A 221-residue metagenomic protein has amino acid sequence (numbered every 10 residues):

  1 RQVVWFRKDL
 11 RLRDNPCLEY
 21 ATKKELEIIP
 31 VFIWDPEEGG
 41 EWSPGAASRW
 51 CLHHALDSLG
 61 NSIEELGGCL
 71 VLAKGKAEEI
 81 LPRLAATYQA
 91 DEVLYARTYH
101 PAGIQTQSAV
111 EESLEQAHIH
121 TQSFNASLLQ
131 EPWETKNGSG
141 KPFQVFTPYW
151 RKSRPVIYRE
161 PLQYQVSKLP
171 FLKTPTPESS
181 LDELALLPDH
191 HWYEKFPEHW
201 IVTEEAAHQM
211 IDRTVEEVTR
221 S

Functional and structural regions predicted by a protein language model:
R1-P161: Trp/Phe/Arg-rich N-terminal binding region typifying the photolyase-homology
I119, K141-S221: Glycine/tryptophan-enriched, flexible segments
